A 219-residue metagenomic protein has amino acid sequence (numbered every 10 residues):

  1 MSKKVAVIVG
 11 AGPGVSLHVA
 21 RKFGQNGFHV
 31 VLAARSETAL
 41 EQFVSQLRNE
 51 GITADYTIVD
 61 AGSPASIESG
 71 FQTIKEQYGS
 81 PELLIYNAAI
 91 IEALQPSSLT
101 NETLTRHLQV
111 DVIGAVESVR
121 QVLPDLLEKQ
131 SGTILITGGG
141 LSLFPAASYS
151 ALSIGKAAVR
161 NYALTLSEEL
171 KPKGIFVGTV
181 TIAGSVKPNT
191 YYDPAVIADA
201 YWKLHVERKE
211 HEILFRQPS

Functional and structural regions predicted by a protein language model:
K4, S80-P81, Q95, L126-G138 (+1 more regions): Active-site loop of short-chain dehydrogenase/reductase
G12-G14: Conserved glycine-rich cofactor-binding loop
F28-E41: Conserved glycine-rich Rossmann-like NAD(P)H-binding loop of the short-chain dehydrogenase/reductase
L47-A65: Rossmann-fold cofactor-recognition segment
E76, V110-E128: Amphipathic alpha-helical dimer-interface segment in Rossmann-like NAD(P)H-dependent oxidoreductases
N87-A93: Conserved NAD(P)H cofactor-binding loop of Rossmann-fold oxidoreductase domains
I90, T100-V116, V159: Catalytic Tyr-X3-Lys loop
T133-A158, L164, K171, V186: Catalytic loop of short-chain dehydrogenase/reductase
